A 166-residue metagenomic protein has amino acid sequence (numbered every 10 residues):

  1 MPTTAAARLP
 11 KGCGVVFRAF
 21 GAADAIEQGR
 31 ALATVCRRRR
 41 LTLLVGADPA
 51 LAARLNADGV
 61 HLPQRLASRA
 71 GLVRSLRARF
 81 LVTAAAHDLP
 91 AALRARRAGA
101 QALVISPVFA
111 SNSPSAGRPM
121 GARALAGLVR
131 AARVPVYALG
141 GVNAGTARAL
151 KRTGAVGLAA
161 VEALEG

Functional and structural regions predicted by a protein language model:
M1-R69, L76-A102, G117, G127 (+3 more regions): Conserved N-terminal beta1-alpha1 strand-loop-helix module at the mouth
A52, F109-P114: A short acidic, helix-capping loop that chelates divalent metal ions and anchors anionic groups
F109-S111, V142-G145: Short Gly/Pro-enriched loop/turn and capping motifs at secondary-structure junctions
P119-R123: Conserved acetyl-CoA-binding loop-helix of GNAT-fold acetyltransferases
L139: Short hydrophobic "strand-cap" motifs at the C-terminus of beta-strands
